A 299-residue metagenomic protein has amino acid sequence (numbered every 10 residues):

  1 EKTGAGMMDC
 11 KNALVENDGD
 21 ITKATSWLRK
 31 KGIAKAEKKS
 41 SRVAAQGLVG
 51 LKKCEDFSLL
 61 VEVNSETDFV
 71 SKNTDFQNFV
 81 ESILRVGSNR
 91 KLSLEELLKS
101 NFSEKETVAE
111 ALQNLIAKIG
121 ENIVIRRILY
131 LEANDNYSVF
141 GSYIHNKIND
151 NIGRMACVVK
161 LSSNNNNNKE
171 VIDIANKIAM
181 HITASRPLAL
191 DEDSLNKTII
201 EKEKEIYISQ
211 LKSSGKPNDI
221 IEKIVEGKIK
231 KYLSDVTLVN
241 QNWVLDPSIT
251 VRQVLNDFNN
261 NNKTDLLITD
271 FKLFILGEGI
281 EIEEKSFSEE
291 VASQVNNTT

Functional and structural regions predicted by a protein language model:
E1-T299: N-terminal assembly/interaction segments in proteins that build large macromolecular machines
